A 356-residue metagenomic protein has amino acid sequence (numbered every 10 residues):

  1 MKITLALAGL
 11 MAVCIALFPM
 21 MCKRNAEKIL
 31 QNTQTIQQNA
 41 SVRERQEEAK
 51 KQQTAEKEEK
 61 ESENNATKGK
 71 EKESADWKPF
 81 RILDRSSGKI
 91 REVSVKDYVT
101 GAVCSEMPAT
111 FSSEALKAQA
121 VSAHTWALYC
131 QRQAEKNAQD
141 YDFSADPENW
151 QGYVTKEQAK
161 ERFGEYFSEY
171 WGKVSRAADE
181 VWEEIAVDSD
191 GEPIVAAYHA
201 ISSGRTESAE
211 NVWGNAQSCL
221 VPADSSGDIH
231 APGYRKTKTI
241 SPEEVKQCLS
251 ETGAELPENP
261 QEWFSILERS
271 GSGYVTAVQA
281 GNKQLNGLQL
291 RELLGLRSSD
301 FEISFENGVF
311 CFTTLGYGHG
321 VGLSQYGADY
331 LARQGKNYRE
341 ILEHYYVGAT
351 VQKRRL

Functional and structural regions predicted by a protein language model:
M1-L356: Conserved, single-site charged/polar hotspot
